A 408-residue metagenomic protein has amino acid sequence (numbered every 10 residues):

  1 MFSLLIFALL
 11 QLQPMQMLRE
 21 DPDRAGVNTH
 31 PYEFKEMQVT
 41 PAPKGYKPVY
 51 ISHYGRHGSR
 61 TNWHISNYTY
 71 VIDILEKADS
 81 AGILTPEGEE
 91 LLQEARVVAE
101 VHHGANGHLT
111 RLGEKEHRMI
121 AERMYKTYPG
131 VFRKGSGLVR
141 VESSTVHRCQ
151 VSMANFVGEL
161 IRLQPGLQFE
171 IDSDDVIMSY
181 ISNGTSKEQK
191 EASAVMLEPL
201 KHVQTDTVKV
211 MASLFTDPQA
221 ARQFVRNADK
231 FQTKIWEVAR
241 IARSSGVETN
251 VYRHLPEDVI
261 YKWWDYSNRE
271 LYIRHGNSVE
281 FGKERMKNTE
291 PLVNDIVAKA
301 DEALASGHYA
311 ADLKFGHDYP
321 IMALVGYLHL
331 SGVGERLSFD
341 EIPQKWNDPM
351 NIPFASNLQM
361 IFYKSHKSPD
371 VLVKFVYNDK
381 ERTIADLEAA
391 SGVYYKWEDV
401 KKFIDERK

Functional and structural regions predicted by a protein language model:
M1-Q16: Bacterial Sec-dependent N-terminal signal peptides
L12-R140, S144-D312, G316-K408: Signature for phosphate-centric chemistry
